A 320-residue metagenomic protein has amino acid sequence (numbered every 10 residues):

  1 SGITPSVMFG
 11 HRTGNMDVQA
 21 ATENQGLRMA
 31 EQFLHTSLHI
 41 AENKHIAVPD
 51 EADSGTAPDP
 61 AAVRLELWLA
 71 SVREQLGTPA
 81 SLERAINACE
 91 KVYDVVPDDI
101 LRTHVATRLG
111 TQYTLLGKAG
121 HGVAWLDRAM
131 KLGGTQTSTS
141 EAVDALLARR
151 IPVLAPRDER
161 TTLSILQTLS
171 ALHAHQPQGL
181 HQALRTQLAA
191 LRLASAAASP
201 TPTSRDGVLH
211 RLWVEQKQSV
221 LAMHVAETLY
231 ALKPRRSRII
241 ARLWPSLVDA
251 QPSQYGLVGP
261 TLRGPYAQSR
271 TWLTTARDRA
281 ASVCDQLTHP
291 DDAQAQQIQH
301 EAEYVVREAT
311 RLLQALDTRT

Functional and structural regions predicted by a protein language model:
S1-M8: Single-pass hydrophobic alpha-helical transmembrane segments typical of small organelle membrane proteins
G10-T13: Juxtamembrane luminal stem/stalk of type II transmembrane Golgi/ER carbohydrate-processing enzymes
N15-T320: Non-transmembrane interaction and regulatory regions of membrane-associated proteins
